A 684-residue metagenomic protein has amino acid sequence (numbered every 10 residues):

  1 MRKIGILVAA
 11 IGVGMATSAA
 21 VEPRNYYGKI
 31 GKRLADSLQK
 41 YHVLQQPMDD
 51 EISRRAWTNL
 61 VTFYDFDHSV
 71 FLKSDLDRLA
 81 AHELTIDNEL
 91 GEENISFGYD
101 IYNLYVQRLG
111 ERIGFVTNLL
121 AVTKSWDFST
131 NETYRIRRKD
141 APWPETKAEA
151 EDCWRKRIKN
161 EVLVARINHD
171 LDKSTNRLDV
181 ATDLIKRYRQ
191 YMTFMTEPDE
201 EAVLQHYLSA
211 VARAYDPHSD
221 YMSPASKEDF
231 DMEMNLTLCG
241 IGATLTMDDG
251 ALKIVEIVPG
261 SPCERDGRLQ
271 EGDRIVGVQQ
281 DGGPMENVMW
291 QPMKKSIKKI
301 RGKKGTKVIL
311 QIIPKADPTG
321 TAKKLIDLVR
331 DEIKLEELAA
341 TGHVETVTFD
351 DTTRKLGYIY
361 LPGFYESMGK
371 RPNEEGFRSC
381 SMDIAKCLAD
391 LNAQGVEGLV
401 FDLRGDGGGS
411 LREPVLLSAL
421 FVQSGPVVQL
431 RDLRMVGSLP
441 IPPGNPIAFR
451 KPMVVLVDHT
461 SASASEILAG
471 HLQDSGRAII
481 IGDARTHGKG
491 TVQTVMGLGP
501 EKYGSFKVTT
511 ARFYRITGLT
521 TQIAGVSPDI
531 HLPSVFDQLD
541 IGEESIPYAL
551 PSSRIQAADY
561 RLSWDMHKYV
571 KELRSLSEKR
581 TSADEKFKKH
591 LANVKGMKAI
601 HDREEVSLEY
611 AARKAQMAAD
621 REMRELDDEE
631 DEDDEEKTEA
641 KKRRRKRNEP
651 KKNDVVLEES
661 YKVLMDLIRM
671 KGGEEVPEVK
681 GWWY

Functional and structural regions predicted by a protein language model:
R2-V8: Sec-dependent signal peptide recognition, specifically the positively charged N-region followed immediately by
A10-S18: Hydrophobic h-region of N-terminal signal peptides that target proteins for export in Gram-negative bacteria
A19-E22, D36-D49, T193-E200, D216-G240 (+10 more regions): Cleft-lining beta-strand/loop regions that shape enzyme active-site pockets
A20-D127: Charged, amphipathic alpha-helical regulatory modules used for macromolecular assembly or allosteric control
G31-V43, A81-T85, K186-Q190, P362-M368 (+1 more regions): Acidic/histidine-rich, surface-exposed loop or edge segments in extracytoplasmic proteins
T62-F63, L84, N103-G114, K124-N160 (+3 more regions): PDZ/PDZ-like domain segments forming the peptide/carboxylate-binding groove, activating on the N-terminal beta-strands
E111, F115-G240, D249: Extended, domain-scale alpha-helical bundle/helix-rich regions
L119, I136, D170-K186, I516-Y684: Conserved functional hotspot residues or short segments at active or partner-binding sites across diverse domains
